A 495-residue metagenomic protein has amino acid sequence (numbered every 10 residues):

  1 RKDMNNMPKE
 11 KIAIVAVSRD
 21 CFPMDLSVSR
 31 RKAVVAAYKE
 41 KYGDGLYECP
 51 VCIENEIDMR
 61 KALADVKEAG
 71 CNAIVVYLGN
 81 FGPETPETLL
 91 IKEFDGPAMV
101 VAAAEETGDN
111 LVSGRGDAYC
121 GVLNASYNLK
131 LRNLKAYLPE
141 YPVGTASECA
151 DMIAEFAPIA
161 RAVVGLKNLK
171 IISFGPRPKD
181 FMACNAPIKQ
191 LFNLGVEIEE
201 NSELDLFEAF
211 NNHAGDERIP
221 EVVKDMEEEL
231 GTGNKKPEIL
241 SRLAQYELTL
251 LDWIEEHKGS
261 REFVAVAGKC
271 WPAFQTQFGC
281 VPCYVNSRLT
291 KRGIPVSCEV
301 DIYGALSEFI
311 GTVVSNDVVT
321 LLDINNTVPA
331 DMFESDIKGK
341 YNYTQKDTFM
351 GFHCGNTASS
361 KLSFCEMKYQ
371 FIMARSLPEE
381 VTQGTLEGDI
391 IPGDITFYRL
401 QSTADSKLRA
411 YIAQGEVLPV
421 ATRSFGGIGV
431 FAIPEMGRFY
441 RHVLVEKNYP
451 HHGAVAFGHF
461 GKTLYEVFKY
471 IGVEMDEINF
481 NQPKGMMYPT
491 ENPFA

Functional and structural regions predicted by a protein language model:
N5-E40: N-terminal basic/disordered segments at the start of proteins
K9-I12, G45, E106-N234, I239: Cap/lid and interdomain-hinge subdomains that line or gate substrate/regulatory clefts in soluble alpha/beta enzymes
M59-C71, L90, T249-G259: Short, well-structured alpha-helical segments in soluble
C71-N80, M99-V101, F263-G268: Periplasmic-binding protein-like
L89-G116, L123-N128, K135, S287-V300: Short, acidic/small-residue loops that bind anionic groups at enzyme active sites
V223, E228-V314: Long, internal scaffold/assembly segments composed of regular secondary structure
T290-F425: C-terminal catalytic subdomain
Q370-A495: Extended hydrophobic packing segments that form well-structured cores
